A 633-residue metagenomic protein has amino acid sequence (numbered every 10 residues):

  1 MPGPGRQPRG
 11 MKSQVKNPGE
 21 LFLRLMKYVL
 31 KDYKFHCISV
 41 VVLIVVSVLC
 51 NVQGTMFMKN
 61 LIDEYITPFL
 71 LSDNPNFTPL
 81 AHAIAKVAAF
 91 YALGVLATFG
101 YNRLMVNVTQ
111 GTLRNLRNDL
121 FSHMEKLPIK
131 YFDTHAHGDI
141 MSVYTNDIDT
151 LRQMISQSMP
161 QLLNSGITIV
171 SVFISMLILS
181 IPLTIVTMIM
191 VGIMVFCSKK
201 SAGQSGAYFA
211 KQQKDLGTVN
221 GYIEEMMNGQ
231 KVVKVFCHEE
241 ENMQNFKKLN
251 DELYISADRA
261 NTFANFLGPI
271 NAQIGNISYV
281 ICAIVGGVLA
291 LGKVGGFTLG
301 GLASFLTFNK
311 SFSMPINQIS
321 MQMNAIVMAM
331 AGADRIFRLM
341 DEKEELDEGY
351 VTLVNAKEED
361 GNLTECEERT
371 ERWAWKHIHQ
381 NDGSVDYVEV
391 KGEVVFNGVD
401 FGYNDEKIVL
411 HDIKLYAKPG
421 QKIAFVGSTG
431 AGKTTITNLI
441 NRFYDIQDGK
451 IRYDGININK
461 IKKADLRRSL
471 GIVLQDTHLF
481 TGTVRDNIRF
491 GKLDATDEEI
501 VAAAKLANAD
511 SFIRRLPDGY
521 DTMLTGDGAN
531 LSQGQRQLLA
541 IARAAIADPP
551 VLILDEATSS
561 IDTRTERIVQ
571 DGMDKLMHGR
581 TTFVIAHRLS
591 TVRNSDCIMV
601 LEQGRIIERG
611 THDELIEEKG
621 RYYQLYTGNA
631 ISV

Functional and structural regions predicted by a protein language model:
M1-N51, I66-A85, Y101-M105, T109 (+9 more regions): Membrane-integrated ABC transporters
G10-P18, L43, C50-I66, F90-H137 (+12 more regions): Juxtamembrane helix-loop junctions of ABC transporter transmembrane domains
L23, V42, A97, Y101 (+4 more regions): Hydrophobic alpha-helical transmembrane segments of ABC transporter permease domains
K31-K34, I129-K130, I148-I155, M159 (+6 more regions): An intracellular "coupling" helix at the cytosolic face of ABC transporter transmembrane type-1 domains
D32, H36-L49, F90, Q157-K211 (+2 more regions): Transmembrane helices of ABC transporter permease
I62, L120, M124, V233 (+2 more regions): Helix-loop junctions and hydrophobic alpha-helical segments within the transmembrane domains of large membrane
P68, S175-I189, R259, F263-D334 (+2 more regions): Helix-loop-helix
D73-N74, A356-V633: ABC-type nucleotide-binding domain
